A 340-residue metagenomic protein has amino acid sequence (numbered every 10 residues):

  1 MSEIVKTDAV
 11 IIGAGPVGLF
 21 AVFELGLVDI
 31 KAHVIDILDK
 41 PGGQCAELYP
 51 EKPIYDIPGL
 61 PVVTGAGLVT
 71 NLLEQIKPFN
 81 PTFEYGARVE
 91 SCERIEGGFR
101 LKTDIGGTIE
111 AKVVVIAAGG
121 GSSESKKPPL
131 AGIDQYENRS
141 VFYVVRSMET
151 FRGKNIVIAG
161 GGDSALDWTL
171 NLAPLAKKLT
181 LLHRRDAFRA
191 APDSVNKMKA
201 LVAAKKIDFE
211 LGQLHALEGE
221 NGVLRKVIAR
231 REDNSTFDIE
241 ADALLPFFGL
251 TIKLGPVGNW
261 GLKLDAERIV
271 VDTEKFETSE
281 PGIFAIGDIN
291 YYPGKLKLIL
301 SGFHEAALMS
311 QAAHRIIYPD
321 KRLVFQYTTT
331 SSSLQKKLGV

Functional and structural regions predicted by a protein language model:
V5, T70-T103, T108-A111, A173-T273 (+1 more regions): A Rossmann-like FAD-binding core segment of flavoenzymes
T7-V34, W168-A173: N-terminal Rossmann-like FAD-binding beta1-loop-alpha1 element of flavoenzymes
I12, G26-E47, L179-A190: Glycine-rich FAD pyrophosphate-binding loop
G15-V17, G162-S164, N290: Residue-level detector of alpha-helix initiation sites
E24, L166-W168, I289-Q335: A conserved FAD-binding loop/helix module that cradles the flavin
D39-V63, A191-K197: Conserved N-terminal glycine-rich FAD pyrophosphate-binding loop of Rossmann-like flavoproteins
G120-L175, V271-T273: Glycine-rich dinucleotide-binding loop and its adjacent helix/turn
P129-T150, F247-L300, L308: FAD-site-proximal beta/loop scaffold in flavoenzymes
